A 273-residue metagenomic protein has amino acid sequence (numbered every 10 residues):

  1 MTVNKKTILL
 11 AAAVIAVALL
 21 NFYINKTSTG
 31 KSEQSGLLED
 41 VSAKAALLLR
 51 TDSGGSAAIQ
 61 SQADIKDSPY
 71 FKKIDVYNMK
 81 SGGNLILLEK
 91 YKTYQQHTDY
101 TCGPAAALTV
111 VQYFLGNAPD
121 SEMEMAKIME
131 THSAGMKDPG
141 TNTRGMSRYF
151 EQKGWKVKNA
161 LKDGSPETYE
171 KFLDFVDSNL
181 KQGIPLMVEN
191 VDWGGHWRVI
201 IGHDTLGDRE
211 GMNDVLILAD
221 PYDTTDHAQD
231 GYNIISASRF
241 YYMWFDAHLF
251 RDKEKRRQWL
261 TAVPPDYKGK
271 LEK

Functional and structural regions predicted by a protein language model:
M1-A13: N-terminal Sec-pathway targeting helices
V14-N25: Hydrophobic alpha-helical membrane-insertion segments, chiefly the h-region of N-terminal signal peptides
Y23-Y100: Flexible propeptides and autoinhibitory/regulatory segments associated with cysteine proteases
E33-L38, A46-L49, A63-I74, S133-A134 (+1 more regions): Noncatalytic regulatory segments and standalone regulatory/sensor domains
Y77-S133: Active-site nucleophile-adjacent alpha helix/oxyanion-hole segment immediately C-terminal to the catalytic cysteine
T93-A105, K137-R144, P166-E170: Soluble non-cytosolic domains of exported or imported proteins
P139-G164, K181: Mid-length scaffold segments of soluble, non-membrane domains
S165-A219: Active-site-adjacent substructure of cysteine-protease-like catalytic cores
